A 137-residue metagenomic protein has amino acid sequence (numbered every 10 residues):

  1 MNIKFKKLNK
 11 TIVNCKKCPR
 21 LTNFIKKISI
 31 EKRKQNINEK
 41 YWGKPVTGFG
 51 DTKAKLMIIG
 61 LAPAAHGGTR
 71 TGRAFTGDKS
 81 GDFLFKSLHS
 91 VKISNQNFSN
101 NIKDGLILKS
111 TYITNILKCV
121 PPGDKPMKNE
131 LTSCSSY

Functional and structural regions predicted by a protein language model:
N2-Y137: A polyanion-binding, active-site-adjacent surface
